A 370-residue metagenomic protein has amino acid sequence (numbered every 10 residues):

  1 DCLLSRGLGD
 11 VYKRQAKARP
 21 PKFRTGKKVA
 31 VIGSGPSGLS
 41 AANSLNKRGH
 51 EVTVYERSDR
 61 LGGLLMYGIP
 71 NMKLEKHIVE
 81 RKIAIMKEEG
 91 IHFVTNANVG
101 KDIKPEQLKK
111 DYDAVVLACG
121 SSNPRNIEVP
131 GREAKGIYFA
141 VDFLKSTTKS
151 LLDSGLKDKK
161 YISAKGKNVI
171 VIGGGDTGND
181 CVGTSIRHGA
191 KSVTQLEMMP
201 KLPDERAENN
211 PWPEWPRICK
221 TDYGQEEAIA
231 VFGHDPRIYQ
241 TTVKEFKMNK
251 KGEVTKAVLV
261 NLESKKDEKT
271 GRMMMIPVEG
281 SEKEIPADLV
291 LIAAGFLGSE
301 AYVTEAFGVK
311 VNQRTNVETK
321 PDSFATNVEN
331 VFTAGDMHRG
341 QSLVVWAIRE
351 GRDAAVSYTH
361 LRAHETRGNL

Functional and structural regions predicted by a protein language model:
D1-Y12, H360, G368-L370: Single conserved hydrophobic/aromatic residue that forms the stacking wall/gate of nucleotide- or nucleobase-binding
S5-P21, K109-L152: Glycine/serine-rich phosphate-binding loop and adjoining beta1-alpha1 elements at the start of nucleotide-handling
G26-S34, N168-I172: Beta1/beta-strand and adjacent pyrophosphate-binding region of the FAD-binding site in flavoprotein oxidoreductases
K28, A84-E128, F246-V254, E263 (+1 more regions): Feature captures the FAD/FMN-dependent oxidoreductase FAD-binding
V31-V99, R125-R132, D142, G178-D222 (+3 more regions): Beta1-alpha1 glycine-rich phosphate/pyrophosphate-binding loop at the start of Rossmann-like nucleotide-binding domains
F93-Q107, K159, I229-G233, Q240-T242 (+2 more regions): A structured beta-alpha segment of the ubiquitous adenosine-cofactor-binding alpha/beta core
E133-G166, K266-Q341: FAD-site-proximal beta/loop scaffold in flavoenzymes
M337-Y358: A conserved FAD-binding loop/helix module that cradles the flavin
